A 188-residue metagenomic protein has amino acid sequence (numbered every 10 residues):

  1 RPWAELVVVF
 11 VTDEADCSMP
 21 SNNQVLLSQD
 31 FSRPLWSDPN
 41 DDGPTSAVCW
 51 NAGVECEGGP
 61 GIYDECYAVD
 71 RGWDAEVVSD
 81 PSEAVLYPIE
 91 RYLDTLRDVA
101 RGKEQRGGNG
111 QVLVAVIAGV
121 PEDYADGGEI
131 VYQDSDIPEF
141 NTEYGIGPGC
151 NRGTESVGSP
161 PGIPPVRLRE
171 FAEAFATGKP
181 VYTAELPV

Functional and structural regions predicted by a protein language model:
R1-V188: Extracytoplasmic, non-cytosolic globular domains
